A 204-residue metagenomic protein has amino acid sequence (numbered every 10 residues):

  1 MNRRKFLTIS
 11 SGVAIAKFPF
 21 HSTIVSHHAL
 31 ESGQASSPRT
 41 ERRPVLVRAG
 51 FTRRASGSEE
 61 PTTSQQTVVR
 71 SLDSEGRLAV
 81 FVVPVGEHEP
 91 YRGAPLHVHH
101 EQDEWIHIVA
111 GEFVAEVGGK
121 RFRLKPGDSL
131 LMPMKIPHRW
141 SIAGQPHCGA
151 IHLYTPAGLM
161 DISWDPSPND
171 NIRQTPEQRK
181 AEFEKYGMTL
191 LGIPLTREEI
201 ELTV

Functional and structural regions predicted by a protein language model:
N2-H27: N-terminal export signals
F20-S58, V204: C-terminal segment of N-terminal export signals and the immediately downstream linker at the start of the mature
S58-L96, Q102: A short glycine-rich, His/Asp/Glu-containing loop-to-beta-strand
E101-F113: Glycine- and acidic-residue-biased ligand/ion/polar-headgroup-sensing regions
G119-M134: Short acidic-glycine-tyrosine-enriched beta hairpin
R139, A143-V204: Double-stranded beta-helix
